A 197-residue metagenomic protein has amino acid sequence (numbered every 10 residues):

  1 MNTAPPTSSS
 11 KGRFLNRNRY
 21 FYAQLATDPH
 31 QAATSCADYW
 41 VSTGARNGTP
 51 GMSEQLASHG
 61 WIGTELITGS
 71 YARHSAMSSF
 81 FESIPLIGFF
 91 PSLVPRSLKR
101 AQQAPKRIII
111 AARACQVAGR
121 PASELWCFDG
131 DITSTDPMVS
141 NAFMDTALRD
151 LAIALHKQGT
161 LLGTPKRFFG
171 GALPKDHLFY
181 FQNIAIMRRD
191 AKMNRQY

Functional and structural regions predicted by a protein language model:
N2-Y197: Ser/Thr-rich, low-complexity intrinsically disordered terminal regions
